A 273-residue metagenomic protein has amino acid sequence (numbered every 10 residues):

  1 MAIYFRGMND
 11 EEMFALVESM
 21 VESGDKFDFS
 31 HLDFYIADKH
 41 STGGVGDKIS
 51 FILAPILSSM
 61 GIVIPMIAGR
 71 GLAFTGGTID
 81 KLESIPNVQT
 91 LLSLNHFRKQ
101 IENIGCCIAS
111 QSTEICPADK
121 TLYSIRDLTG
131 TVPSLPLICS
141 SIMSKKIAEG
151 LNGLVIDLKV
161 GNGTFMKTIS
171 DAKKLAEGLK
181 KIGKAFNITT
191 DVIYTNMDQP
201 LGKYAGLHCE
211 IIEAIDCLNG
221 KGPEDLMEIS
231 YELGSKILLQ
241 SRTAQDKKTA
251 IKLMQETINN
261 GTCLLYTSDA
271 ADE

Functional and structural regions predicted by a protein language model:
M1-V45: Acidic, glycine/proline-rich low-complexity segments that act as flexible tails and inter-domain linkers
F5-R6, F51-P65, K145-G150, A185-F186 (+1 more regions): Alpha-helix C-terminal capping segments
Y35-S58, I62-F74: Glycine/serine-rich anion-binding loops at beta->alpha junctions that coordinate negatively charged ligand groups
G71-V88: Active-site-proximal loop->helix
S84-C106: A glycine-rich helix N-cap at a beta->alpha junction
E102-E149: Phosphate/diphosphate-binding glycine-rich loops and adjacent basic-rich segments that engage nucleotide
T189, Y194, P200-L233, I237-Q240: A conserved active-site cap/scaffold subdomain adjacent to cofactor or substrate pockets
Y266-E273: Conserved small/polar residues in nucleotide/adenosyl-binding loops
